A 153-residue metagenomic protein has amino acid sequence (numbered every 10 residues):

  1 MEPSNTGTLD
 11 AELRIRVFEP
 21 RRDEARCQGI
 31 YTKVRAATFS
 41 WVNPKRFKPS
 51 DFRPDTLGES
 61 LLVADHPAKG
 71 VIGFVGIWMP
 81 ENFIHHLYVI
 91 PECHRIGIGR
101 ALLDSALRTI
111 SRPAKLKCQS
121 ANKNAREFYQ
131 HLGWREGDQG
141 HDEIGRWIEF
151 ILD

Functional and structural regions predicted by a protein language model:
M1-R22, D153: Conserved N-terminal entry element of GNAT/NAT acetyltransferase domains
V17-E92, L103-S105, G140-D142: Acetyl-CoA-dependent GNAT
L62-A64, I148-D153: Short beta-strand element of the conserved SAM-dependent methyltransferase core
I90-I96, S120-A121: Active-site acidic-Proline motif in GNAT/NAT acetyltransferases
R95-R108, E127, H131: Conserved acetyl-CoA-binding loop-helix of GNAT-fold acetyltransferases
G99, L103, N122-A125, H141-I148: Short glycine/proline-centered loop/turn elements that form peptide/ligand docking sites
R108-A121: Conserved GNAT acetyl-CoA-binding A-motif
Q130-D138: Conserved acetyl-CoA-binding loop of GNAT-fold acetyltransferases
